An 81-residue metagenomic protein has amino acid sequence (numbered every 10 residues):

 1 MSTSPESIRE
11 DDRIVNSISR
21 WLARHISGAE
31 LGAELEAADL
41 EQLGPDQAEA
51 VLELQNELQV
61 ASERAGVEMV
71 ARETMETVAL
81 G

Functional and structural regions predicted by a protein language model:
M1-G81: Acidic, Ser/Pro/Thr-rich low-complexity regulatory regions and the short amphipathic helical interaction modules they
